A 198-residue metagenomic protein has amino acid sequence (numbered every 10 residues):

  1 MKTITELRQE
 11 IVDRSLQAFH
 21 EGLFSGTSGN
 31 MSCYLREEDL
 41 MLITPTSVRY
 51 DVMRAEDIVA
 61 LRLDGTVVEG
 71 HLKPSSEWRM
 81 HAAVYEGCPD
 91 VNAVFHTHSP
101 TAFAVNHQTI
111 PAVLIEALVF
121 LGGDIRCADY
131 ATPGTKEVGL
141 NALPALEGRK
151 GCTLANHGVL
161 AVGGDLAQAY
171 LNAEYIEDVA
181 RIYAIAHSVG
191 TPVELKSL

Functional and structural regions predicted by a protein language model:
M1-L198: Glycine-rich flexible loops
